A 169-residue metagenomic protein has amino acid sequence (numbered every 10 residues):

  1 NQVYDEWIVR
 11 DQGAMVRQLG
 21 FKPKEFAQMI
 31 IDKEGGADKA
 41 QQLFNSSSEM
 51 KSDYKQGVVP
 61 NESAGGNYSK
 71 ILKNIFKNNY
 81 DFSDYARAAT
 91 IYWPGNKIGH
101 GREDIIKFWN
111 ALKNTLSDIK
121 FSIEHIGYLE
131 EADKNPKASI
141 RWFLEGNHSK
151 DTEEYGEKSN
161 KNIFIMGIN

Functional and structural regions predicted by a protein language model:
Q2-N169: C-terminal and inter-domain tail/linker signature
